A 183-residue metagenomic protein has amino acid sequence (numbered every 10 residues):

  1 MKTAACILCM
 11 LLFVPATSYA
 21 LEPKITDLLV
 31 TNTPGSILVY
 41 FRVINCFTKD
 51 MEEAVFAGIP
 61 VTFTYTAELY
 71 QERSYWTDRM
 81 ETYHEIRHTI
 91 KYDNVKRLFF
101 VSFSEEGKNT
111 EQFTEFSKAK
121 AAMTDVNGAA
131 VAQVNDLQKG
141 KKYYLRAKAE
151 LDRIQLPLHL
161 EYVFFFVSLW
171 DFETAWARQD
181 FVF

Functional and structural regions predicted by a protein language model:
A4-P15: Bacterial N-terminal signal peptides
S18-L28: Cleaved targeting-peptide boundary
T31-A54: N-terminal targeting signals for Sec/Tat export/insertion, comprising classic cleavable signal peptides
N32-I37, Y92-K96, N135-Y144: A short, structured loop/turn motif at beta-sheet edges
V39-V43, K91-N94, E105-G107, T114-D136: A beta-strand/beta-hairpin structural motif
A54-K118: Structured domain cores in non-transmembrane regions
A129-F183: Glycine-rich, aromatic-bearing surface loops/beta-hairpins
